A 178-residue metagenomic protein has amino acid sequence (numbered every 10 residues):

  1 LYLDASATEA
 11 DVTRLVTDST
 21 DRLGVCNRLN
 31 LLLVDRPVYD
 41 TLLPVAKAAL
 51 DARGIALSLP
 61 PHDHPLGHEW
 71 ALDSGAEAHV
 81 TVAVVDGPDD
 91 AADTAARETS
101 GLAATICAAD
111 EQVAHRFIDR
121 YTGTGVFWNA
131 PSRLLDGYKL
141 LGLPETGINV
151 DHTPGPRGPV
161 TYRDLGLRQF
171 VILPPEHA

Functional and structural regions predicted by a protein language model:
L1-E77, W128: ALDH superfamily catalytic-core signature
H68-A178: Conserved C-terminal structural/oligomerization subdomain of aldehyde/semialdehyde dehydrogenase
